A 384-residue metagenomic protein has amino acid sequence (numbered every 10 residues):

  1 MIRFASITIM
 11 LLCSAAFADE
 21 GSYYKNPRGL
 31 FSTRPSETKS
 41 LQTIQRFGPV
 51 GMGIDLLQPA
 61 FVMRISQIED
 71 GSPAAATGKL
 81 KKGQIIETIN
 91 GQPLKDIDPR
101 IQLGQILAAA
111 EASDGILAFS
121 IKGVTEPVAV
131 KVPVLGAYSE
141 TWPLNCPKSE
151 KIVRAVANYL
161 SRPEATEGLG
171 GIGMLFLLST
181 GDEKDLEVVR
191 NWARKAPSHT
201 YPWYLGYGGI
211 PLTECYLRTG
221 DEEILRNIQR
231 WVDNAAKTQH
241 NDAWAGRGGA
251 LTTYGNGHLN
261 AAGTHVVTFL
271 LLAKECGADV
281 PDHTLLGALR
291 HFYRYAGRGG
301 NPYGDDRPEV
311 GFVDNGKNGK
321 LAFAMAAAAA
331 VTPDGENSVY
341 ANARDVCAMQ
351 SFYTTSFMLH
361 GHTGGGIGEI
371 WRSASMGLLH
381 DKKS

Functional and structural regions predicted by a protein language model:
M1-M10: Sec-dependent signal peptide recognition, specifically the positively charged N-region followed immediately by
I9-A18: Hydrophobic h-region of N-terminal signal peptides that target proteins for export in Gram-negative bacteria
D19-E69, A108, A129-Y138: PDZ/PDZ-like peptide-tail recognition elements
D19-Y23, K131-S384: Preference for long, amphipathic alpha-helical scaffolds in soluble/luminal domains and all-alpha bundles
Q45-R46, L57-P59, K79-K81, A110-S113 (+6 more regions): Extracellular/periplasmic catalytic domains that process cell-envelope and extracellular macromolecules
D70-Q84: PDZ/PDZ-like domain micro-motif
A75, T88-S120: PDZ domains, with a preference for the canonical peptide-binding region formed by the helix
L103-I106, E111-A112, K122-N145: Long, contiguous interaction/recruitment modules in multidomain scaffold/adaptor proteins
